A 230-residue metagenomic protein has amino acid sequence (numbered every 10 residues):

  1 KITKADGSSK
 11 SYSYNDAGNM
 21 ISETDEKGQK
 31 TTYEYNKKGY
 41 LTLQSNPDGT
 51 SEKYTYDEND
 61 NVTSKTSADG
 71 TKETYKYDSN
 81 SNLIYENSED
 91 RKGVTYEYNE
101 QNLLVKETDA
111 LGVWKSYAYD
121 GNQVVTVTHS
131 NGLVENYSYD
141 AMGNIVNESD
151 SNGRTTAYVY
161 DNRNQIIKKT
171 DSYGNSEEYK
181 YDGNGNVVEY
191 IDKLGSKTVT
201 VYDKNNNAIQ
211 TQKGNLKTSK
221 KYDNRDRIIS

Functional and structural regions predicted by a protein language model:
K1-S230: Extended charged/polar low-complexity repeat regions
